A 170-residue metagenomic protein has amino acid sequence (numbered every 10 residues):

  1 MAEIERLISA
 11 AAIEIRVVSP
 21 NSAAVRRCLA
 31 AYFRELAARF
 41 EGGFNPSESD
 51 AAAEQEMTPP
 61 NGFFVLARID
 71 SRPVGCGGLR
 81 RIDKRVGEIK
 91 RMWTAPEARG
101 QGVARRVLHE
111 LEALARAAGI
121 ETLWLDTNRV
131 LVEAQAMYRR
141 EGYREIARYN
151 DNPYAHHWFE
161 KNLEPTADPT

Functional and structural regions predicted by a protein language model:
M1-A2, R6-A10, E14, P20-N21 (+4 more regions): C-terminal "cap" of GNAT-fold acetyltransferases
A10-K90, A95, L108-E110, L114 (+2 more regions): Acetyl-CoA-dependent GNAT
S71, G102, G119: Conserved G/P- and acidic residue-centered "switch" motifs that form tight phosphate/ATP-binding loops in soluble
D83, A98, R129: Flexible, active-site-proximal loop/turn residues at the rims of small-molecule/cofactor binding pockets and catalytic
K84, R106-L108, T122, L131: Residue-level recognition of hydrophobic positions within alpha-helical transmembrane segments
T94, G100-A113, A136-R140: Conserved acetyl-CoA-binding loop-helix of GNAT-fold acetyltransferases
